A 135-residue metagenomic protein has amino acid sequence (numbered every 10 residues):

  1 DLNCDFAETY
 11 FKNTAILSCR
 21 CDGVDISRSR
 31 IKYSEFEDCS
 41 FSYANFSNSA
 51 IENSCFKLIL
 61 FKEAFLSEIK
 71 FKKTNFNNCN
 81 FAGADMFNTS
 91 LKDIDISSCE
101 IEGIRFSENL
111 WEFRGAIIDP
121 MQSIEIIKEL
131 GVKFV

Functional and structural regions predicted by a protein language model:
D1-V135: Tandem repeat scaffolds
